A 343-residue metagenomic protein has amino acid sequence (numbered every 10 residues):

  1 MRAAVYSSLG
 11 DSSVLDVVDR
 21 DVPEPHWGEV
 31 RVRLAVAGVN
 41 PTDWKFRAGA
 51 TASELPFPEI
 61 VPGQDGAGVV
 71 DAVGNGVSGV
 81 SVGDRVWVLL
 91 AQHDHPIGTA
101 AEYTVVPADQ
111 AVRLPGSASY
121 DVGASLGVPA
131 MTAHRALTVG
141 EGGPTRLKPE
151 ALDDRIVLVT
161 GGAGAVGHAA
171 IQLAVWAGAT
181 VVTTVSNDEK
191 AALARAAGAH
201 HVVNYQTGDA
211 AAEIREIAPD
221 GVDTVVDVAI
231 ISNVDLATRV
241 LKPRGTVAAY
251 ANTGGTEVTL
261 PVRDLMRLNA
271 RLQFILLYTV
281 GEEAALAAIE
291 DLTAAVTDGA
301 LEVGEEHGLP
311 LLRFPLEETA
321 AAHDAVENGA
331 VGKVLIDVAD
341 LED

Functional and structural regions predicted by a protein language model:
D21-V39, A50-Q92: Glycine-rich beta-strand-centered segment in the early N-terminal region that forms part of a ligand/cofactor-binding
L89-G161: NAD(P)H dinucleotide-binding glycine-rich loop of Rossmann-like/cofactor-binding domains, especially the beta1-alpha1
G161-G162, A229: NAD(P)H cofactor-binding loop motif with strongest signal on the N-terminal glycine-rich segment
A163, I171: N-terminal Rossmann NAD(P)H-binding glycine-rich loop of SDR-like oxidoreductase domains
V175-V234: Adenosine-nucleotide cofactor-binding segment
S232-L301, V338-D343: Glycine-rich phosphate-binding loop and adjacent beta-alpha segment of Rossmann(oid) nucleotide-cofactor-binding
L286-D343: C-terminal hydrophobic helical "lid"/dimerization subdomain of Rossmann-like NAD(P)H-dependent oxidoreductases
